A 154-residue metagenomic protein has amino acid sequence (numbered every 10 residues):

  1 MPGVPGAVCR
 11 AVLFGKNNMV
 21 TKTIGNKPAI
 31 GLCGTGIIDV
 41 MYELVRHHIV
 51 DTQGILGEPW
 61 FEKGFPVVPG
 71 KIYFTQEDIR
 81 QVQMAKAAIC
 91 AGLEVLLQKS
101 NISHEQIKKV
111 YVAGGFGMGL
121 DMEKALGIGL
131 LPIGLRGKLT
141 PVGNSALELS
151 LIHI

Functional and structural regions predicted by a protein language model:
M1-T35, D121-G143: Glycine-rich phosphate-binding loop of actin/hexokinase-like ATP-binding domains
V8, K16, S100, H104-E105 (+1 more regions): Non-transmembrane, aqueous-exposed alpha-helical and coiled segments at domain scale
I38-A85: Gly/charged contiguous loops adjacent to phosphate- or pyrophosphate-bearing nucleotide/cofactor binding elements
D51-W60, Q98-K108: Flexible, glycine/charged-enriched surface loops at secondary-structure junctions
Q76-A85, G129-S150: Glycine-rich and small/hydrophobic secondary-structure elements
Q83-E105: Phosphate/ATP-binding catalytic cores across multiple sugar-kinase/actin-like superfamilies, primarily ASKHA
H104-K124: Glycine-rich phosphate-binding loops at beta-strand->alpha-helix junctions
I152-I154: Conserved small/polar residues in nucleotide/adenosyl-binding loops
